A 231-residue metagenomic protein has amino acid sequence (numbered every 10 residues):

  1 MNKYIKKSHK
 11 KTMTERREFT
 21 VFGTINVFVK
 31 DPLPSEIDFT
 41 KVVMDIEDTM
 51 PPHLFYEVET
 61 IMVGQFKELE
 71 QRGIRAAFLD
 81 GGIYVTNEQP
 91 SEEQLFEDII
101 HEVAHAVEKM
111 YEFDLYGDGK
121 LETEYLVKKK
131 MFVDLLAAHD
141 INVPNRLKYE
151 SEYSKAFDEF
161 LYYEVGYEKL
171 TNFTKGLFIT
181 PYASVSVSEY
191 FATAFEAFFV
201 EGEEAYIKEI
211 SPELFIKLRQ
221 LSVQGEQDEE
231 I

Functional and structural regions predicted by a protein language model:
N2-T12: C-terminal transmembrane module of polytopic alpha-helical membrane proteins
T12-F96, G117, L135-Y149: Auxiliary, metal-adjacent structural segments of Zn-dependent hydrolase domains
I46-T49, A106, K217: Conserved short hydrophobic interaction patches
I99: A conserved beta-strand element that flanks and buttresses the S-adenosyl-L-methionine
E102-T123: Catalytic Zn2+-binding segment of zinc metalloproteases
L121-K169: Low-complexity, serine/threonine/proline-enriched polar segments
S154-I231: Pan-zinc metallopeptidase signature
